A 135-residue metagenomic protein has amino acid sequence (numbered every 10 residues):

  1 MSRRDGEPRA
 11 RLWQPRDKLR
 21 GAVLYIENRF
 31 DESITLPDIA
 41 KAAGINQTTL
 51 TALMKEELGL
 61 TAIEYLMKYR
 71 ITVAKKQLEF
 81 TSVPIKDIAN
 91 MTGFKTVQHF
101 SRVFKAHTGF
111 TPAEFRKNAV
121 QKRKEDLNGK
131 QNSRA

Functional and structural regions predicted by a protein language model:
M1-L24, N28, P37-A43, E56-E64 (+1 more regions): Short, Lys/Arg-enriched, Trp-marked, Pro/Gly-tolerant hinge/linker segments that flank
L24, S33, P37, E56-K95 (+1 more regions): Terminal helix-turn-helix DNA-binding modules in bacterial transcription factors
R29-F30, P112: Short coil turns that delineate tetratricopeptide repeat
A43, T92-G93, F104: Core residues of bacterial helix-turn-helix
N46-Q47, K95-T96: Short coil turns linking two alpha-helices in DNA-binding domains
L50, M54, H99-F100, F104: Short hydrophobic/aromatic patch on the recognition helix
